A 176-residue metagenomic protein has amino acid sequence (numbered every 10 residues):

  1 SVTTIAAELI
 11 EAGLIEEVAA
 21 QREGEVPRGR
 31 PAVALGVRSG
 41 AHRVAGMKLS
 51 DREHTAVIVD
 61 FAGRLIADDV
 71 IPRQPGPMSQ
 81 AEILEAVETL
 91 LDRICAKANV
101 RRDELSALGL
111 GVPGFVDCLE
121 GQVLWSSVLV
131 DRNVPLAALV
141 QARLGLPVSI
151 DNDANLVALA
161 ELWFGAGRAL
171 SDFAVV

Functional and structural regions predicted by a protein language model:
S1-E16: Basic amphipathic alpha-helical segments that dock to polyanions
E16-E17, D117: Short beta-strand(s) of the beta-wing in winged-helix/HTH DNA-binding folds
E17-A20, L110: Hydrophobic/anchoring residues in structured secondary elements
A20-V44, I150-F173: Conserved phosphate-binding catalytic cores of ATP/NTP-utilizing and phosphoryl-transfer enzymes
P31-A67, A174-V176: Gly/Thr-rich phosphate-binding beta-strand-loop-beta motif of the actin/hexokinase/Hsp70
L65-G109, G114-D172: Glycine-rich phosphate-binding loop and adjoining helix at the ATP-binding site of ATP-dependent phosphoryl-transfer
